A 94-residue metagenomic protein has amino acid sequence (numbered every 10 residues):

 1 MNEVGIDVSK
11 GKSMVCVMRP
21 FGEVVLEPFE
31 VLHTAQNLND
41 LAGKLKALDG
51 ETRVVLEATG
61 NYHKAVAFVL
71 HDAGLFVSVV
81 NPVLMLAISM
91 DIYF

Functional and structural regions predicted by a protein language model:
M1-F94: Phosphate- and other anionic-substrate recognition elements at nucleic-acid/protein interfaces
